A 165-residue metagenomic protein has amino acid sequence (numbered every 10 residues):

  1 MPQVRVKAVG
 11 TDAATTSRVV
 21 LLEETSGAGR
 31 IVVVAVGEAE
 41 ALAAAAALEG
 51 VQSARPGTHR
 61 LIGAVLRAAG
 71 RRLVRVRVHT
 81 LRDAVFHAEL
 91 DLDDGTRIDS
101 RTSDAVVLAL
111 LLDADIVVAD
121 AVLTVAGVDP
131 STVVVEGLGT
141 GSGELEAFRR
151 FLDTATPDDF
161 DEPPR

Functional and structural regions predicted by a protein language model:
M1-R165: Divalent-cation
